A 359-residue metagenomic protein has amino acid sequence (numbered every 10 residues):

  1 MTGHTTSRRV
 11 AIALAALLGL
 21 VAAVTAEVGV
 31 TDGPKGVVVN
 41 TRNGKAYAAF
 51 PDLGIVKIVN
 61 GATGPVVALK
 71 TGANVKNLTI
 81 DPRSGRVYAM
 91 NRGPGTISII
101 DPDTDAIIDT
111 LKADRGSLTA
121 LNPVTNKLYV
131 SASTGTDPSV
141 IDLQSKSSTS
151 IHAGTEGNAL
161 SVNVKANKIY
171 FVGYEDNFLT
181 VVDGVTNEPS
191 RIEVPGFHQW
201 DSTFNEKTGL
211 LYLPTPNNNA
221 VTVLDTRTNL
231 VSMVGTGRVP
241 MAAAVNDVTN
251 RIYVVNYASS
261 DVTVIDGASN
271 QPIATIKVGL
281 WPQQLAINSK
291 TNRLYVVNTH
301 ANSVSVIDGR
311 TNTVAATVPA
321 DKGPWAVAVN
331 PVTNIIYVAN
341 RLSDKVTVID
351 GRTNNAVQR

Functional and structural regions predicted by a protein language model:
T2-A13: Bacterial N-terminal signal peptides that target proteins for export
L18-R359: Predominantly soluble domains enriched in secretory-pathway, periplasmic, or organellar proteins
